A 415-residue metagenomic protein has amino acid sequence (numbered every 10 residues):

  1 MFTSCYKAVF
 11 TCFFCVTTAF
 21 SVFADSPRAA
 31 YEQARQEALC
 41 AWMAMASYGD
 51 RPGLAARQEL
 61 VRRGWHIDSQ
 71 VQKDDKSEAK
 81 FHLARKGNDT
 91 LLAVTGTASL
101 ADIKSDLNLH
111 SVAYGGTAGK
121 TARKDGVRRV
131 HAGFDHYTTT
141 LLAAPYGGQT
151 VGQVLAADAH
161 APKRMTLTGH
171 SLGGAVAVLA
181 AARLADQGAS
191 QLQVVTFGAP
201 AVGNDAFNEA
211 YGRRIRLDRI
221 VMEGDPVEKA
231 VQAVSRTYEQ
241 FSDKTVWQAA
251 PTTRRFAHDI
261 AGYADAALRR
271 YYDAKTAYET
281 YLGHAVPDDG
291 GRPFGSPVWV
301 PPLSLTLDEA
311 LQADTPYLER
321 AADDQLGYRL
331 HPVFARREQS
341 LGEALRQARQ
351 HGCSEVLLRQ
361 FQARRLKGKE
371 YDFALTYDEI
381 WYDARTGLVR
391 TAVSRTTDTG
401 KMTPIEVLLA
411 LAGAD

Functional and structural regions predicted by a protein language model:
M1-F10: Bacterial N-terminal signal peptides that target proteins for export
V9-A19: Bacterial N-terminal signal peptides
R62-T168, A185-L192, E209-A210, R214-R216 (+2 more regions): A conserved cap/lid and substrate-binding interface adjacent to the catalytic center of lipid-processing enzymes
G169-G173, A177: Gly/Ala-rich beta-loop-alpha elbow adjacent to hydrolase catalytic centers
D186-Y278: The feature captures the conserved acid-bearing segment of alpha/beta-hydrolase catalytic domains
L282-R329, D415: A structural "domain/chain start" motif
P287-S296, L366-D372, I380-D415: C-terminal/domain-edge helix-coil "capping" segments
P297-P301, L341-K367: A short, hydrophobic beta-strand-centered structural micro-motif
